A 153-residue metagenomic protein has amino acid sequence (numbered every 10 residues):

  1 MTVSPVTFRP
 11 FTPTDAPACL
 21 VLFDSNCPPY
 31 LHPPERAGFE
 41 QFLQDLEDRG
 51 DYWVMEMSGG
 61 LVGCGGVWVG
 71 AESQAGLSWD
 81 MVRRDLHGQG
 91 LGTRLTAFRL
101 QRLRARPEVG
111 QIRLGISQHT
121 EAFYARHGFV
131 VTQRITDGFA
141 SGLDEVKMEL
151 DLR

Functional and structural regions predicted by a protein language model:
V6-C19: A short beta-loop-alpha structural element at the N-terminal edge of CoA-dependent acyl/N-acetyltransferase catalytic
L20-P34: Helix-loop element at the rim of GNAT/NAT acetyltransferase active sites that forms part of the acceptor-substrate
L31-Y52, L61: Active-site rim helix/loop that mediates acceptor-substrate recognition in acyltransferases
V54, G60-W68, A75-M81: Conserved beta-strand in the GNAT
V69-S78, H87, R106-G110, G142: A conserved beta-turn-beta hairpin within the catalytic core of GNAT-like acetyltransferases that forms part
V82, G88-Q101, R126: Conserved acetyl-CoA-binding loop-helix of GNAT-fold acetyltransferases
T96, L103-S117: Conserved GNAT acetyl-CoA-binding A-motif
Q111-G115, A125, V130-K147: Conserved catalytic-core motifs of GNAT/GCN5-like acyltransferases
